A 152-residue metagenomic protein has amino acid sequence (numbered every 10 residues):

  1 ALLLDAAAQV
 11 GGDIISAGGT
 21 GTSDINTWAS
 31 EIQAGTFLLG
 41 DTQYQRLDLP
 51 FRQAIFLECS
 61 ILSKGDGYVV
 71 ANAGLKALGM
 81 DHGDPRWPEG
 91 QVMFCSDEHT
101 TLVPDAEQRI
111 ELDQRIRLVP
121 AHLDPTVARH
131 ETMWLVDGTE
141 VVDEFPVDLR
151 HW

Functional and structural regions predicted by a protein language model:
A1-L49: Active-site loop/helix belt of alpha/beta enzymes
L2-D5, Q53-F56, D97: Conserved active-site and cofactor/substrate-binding residues in soluble primary-metabolism enzymes
Q9, Q33, Q43-Q45, Q53 (+3 more regions): Residue-identity detector for glutamine
G21, T27-W28, R46, P50-F51 (+5 more regions): Generic structural signal for short, flexible, solvent-exposed coil/loop and linker residues
T36-P85: Internal helical hairpin/lid segments
K64-W152: C-terminal accessory subdomain/extension
